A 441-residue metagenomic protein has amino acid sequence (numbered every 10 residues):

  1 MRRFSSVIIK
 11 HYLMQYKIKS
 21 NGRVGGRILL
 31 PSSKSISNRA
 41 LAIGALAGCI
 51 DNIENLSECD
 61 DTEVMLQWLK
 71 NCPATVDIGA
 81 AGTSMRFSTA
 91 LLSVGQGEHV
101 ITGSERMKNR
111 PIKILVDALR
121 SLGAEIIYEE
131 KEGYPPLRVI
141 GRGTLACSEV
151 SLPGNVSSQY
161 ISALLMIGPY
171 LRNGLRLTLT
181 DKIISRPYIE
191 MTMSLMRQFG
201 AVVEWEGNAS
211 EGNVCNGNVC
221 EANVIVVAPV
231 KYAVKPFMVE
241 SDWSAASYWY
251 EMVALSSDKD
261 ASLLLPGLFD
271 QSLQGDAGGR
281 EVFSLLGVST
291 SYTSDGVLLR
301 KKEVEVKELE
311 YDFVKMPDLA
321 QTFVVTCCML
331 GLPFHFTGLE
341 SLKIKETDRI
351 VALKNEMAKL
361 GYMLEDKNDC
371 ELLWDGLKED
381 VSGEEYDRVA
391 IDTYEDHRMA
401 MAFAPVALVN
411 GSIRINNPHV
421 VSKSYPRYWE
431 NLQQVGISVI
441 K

Functional and structural regions predicted by a protein language model:
R2-R3: Basic polycationic patches enriched in arginine
S6-K441: Short, structured segments at the rim of ligand-binding sites
